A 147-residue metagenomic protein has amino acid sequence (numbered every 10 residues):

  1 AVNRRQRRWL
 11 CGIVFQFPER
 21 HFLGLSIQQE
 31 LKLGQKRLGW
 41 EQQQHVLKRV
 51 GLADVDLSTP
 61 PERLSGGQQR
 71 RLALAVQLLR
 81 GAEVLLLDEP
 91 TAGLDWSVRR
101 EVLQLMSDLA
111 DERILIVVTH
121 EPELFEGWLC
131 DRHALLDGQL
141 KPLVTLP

Functional and structural regions predicted by a protein language model:
A1-G12: ABC ATPase NBD coupling module
W40-D56: Conserved ABC ATPase "signature" region
P60-L64, Q68: Conserved ABC ATPase signature
Q77-L78, L109: ABC ATPase C-loop
L85-E89: Catalytic Walker B motif of ABC-type/P-loop ATPase nucleotide-binding domains
W96-S97: Helix N-cap at the start of a conserved alpha-helix in ABC-type nucleotide-binding domains
R113-T119: Conserved H-loop
E121-G127: Conserved H-loop
